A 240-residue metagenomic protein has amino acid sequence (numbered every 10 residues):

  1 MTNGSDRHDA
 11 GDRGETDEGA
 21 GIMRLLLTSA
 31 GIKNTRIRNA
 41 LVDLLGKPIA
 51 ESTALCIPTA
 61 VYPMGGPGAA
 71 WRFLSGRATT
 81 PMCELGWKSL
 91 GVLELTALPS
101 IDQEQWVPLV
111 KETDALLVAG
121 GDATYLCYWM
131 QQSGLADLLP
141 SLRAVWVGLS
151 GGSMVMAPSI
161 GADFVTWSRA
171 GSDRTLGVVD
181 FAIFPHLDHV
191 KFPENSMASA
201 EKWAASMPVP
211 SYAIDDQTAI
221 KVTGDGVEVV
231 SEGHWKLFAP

Functional and structural regions predicted by a protein language model:
D12-I22: Short, Lys/Arg-enriched N-terminal segments with co-localized hydrophobic residues within the first ~10-30 amino acids
I22, I49-A54, T113, R143: A general structural motif
I22-A50, A60-F73, G161-P240: C-terminal and late-domain segments of enzyme folds
V61-Q131: Portal/gating segments that form or line small-molecule/metal binding sites
A119-F192: Class I SAM-dependent methyltransferase SAM-binding "motif I" and its flanking Rossmann-like core
